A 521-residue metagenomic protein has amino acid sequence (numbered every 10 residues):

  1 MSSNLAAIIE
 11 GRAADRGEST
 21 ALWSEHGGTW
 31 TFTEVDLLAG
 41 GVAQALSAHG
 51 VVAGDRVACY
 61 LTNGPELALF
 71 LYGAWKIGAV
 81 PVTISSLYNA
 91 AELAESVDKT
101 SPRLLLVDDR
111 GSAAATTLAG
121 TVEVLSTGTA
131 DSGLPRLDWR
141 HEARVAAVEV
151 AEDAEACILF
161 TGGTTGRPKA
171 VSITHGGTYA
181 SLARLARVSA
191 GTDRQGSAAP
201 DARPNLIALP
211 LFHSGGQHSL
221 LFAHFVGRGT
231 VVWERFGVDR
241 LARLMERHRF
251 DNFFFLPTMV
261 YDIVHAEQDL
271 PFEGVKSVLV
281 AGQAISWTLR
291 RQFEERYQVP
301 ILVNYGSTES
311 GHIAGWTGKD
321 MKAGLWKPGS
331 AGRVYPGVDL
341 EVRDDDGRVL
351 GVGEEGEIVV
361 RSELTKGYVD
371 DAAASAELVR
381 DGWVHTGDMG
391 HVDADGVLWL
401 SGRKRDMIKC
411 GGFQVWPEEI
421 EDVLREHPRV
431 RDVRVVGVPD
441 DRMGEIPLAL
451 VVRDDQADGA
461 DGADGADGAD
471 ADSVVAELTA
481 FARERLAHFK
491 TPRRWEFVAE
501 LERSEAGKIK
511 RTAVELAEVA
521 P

Functional and structural regions predicted by a protein language model:
G17-E18, E142-F160, G166-R167, R194-P204: Conserved pre-ATP/AMP-binding loop-to-beta segment of ANL
E18-G64, L71-Y72, N89-A94: Conserved AMP-binding/adenylate-forming core of the ANL superfamily
T31-T33, A156-A183: Conserved AMP-binding A3 loop
Y88, L105, F253, R361-S362 (+7 more regions): AMP-binding/adenylate-forming catalytic core of the ANL superfamily
S112-E152, G162, R167, Y179: ANL superfamily adenylate-forming
Y179-P204, F212-D251, A266-E267: Conserved AMP-binding/adenylation subdomain of ANL enzymes
F225, F250-F254, H265-W326, D339: Gly/Ser/Thr-rich phosphate-binding loop
R333-G337, R348-E377, V415: Conserved ATP/PPi-binding loop(s) of AMP-dependent carboxylate-activating enzymes
